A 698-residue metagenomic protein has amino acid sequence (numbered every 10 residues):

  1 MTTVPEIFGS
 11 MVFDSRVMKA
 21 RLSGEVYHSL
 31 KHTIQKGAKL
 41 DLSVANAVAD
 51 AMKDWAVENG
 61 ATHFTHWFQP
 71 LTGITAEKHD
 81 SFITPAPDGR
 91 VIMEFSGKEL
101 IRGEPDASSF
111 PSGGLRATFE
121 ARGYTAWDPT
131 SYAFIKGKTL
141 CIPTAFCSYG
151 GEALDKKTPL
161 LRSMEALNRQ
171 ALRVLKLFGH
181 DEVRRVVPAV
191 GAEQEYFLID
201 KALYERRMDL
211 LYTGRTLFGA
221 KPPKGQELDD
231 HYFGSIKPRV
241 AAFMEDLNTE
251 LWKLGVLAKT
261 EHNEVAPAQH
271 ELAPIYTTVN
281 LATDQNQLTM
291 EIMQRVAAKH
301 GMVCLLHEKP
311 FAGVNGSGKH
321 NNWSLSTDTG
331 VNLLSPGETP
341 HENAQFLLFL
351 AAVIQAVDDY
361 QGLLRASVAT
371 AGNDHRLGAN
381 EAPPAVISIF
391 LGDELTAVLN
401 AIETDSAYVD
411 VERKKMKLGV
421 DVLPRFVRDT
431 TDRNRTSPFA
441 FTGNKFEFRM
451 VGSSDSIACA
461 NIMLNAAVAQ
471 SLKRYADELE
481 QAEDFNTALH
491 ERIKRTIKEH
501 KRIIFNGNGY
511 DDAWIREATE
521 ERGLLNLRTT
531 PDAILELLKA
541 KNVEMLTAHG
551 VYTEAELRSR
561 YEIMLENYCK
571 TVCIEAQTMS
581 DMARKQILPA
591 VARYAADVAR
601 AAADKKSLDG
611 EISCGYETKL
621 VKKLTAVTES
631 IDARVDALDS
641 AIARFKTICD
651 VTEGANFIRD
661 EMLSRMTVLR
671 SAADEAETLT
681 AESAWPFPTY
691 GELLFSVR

Functional and structural regions predicted by a protein language model:
T2-D14, T33-Q35, P223-Y232: Gly-rich Lys/Arg/Thr-decorated short loops/hinges at beta-loop-alpha junctions or inter-strand turns that position
F8-E120: Active-site core of metal-dependent hydrolases
V44, F68, S96, P274 (+5 more regions): Active-site proximal loops enriched in glycine and acidic residues that flank catalytic Cys/His/Asp and coordinate
V44-V48, F68-P70, K98-E99, F146 (+4 more regions): Active-site-proximal loop/turn and secondary-structure-junction residues that shape catalytic pockets, frequently
G73-D88, P105-S108, G113, R207 (+5 more regions): Short linear, low-complexity motifs centered on an aromatic residue
P87, A298, D328, I354 (+16 more regions): Hydrophobic alpha-helix feature that most strongly marks membrane-spanning transmembrane helices and their immediate
A121-L306, N315-G318, L325-E562: Glycine-rich, acidic/polar active-site loops that bind/position phosphate-bearing ligands
I493, E499-R698: C-terminal amphipathic alpha-helical interaction region
